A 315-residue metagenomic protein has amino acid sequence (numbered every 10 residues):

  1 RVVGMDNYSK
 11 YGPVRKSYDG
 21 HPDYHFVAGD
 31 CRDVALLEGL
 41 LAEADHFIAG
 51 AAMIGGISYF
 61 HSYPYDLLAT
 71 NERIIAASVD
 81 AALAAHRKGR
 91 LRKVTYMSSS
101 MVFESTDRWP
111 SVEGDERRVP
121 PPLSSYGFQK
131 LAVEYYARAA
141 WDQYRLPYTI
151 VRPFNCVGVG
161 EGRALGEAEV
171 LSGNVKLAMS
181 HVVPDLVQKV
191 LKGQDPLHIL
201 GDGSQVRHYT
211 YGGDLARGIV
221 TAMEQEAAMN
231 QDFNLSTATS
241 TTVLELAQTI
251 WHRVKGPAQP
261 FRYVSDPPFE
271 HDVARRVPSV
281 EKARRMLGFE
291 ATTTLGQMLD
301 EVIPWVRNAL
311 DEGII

Functional and structural regions predicted by a protein language model:
R1-G166, V243, F289, W305-V306: N-terminal Rossmann-like NAD(P)+-binding domain of SDR-like oxidoreductases, especially those catalyzing
G20, Q129, V175-M179, T239 (+1 more regions): Residue-level signature of the cytosolic catalytic core of signaling kinases
L67, P121-Q129, P153, L171-V175 (+2 more regions): The catalytic Tyr-centered alpha-helix of NAD(P)H-dependent dehydrogenases
L68-E72, S180, T292, G296: Non-membrane alpha-helical structural segments and their capping/turn regions in soluble enzymes
V112, N155, D185, L191-I315: C-terminal substrate-binding subdomain of Rossmann-fold SDR/epimerase-dehydratase oxidoreductases
A132, Y136-A140, V182, L186 (+2 more regions): Hydrophobic alpha-helix immediately C-terminal to the catalytic Tyr-X-X-X-Lys motif of short-chain
A164-N174, T249: Hydrophobic, Gly/Ser/Ala-rich alpha-helical and linker tracts in large acyl-processing enzymes of secondary/lipid
